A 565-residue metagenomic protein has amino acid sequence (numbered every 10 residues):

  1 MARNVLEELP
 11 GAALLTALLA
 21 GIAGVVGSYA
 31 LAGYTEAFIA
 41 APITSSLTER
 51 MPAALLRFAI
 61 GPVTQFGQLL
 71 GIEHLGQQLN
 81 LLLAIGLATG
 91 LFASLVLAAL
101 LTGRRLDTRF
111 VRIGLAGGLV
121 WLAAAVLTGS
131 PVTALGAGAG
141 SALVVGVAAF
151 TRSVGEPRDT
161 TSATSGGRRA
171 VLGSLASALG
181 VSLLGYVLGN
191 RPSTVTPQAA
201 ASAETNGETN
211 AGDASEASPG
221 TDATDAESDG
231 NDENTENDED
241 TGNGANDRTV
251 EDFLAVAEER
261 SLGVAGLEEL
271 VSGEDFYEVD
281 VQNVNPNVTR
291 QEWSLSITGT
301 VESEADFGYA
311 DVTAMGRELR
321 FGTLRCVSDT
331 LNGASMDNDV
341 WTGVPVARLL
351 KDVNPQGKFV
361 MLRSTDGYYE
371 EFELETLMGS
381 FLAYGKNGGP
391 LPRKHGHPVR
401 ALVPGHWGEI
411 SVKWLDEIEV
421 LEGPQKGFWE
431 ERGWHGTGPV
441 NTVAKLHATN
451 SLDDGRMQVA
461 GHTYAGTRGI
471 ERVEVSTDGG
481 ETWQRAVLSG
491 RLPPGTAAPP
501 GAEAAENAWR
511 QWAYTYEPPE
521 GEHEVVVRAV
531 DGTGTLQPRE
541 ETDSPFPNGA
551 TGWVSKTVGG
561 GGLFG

Functional and structural regions predicted by a protein language model:
A12-A37: N-terminal signal-anchor transmembrane alpha helix
A41-L70: Extracytosolic (periplasmic/ER-lumenal) interhelical loops and adjacent juxtamembrane/interface segments of multi-pass
G61-G90: Individual transmembrane alpha-helix segments
G90-G166, N231: N-terminal secretory signal peptides
T160-L179: N-terminal secretory signal peptides and thylakoid transit peptides that target proteins across membranes
S182-E204: Hydrophobic alpha-helical transmembrane segments in integral membrane proteins
V195, G220, D229, D238-G565: Structured, non-membrane catalytic/scaffold regions adjacent to prosthetic-group chemistry
N206, N210-D213, S218, D222-N243: Asparagine/serine/threonine-enriched low-complexity, disordered tracts, especially those forming N-linked glycosylation
